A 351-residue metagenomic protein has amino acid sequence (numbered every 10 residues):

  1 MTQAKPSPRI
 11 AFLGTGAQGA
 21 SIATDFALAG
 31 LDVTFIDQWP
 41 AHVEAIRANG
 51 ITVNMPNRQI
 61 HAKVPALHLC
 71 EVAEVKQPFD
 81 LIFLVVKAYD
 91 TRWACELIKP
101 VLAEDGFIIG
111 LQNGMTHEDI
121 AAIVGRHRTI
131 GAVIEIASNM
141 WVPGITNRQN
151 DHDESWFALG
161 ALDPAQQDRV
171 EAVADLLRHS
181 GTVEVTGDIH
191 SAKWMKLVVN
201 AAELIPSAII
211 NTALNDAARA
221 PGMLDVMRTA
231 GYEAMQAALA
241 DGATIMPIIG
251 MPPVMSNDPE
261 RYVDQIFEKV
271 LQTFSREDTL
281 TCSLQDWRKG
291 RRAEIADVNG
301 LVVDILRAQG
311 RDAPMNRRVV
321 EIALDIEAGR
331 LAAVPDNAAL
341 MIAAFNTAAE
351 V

Functional and structural regions predicted by a protein language model:
T2-P6, R228-V351: NAD(P)-dependent Rossmann-like dehydrogenase/reductase catalytic/cofactor-binding core
T2-Q59: NAD(P)+-binding Rossmann beta1-loop-alpha1 motif at the extreme N-terminus of oxidoreductases
P8, D80, S155: Nucleotide donor/acceptor-binding cores
D32, T52, T182, T244 (+1 more regions): Residue-level detector of anion-binding/catalytic polar loops
I60-N147: Rossmann-like NAD(P)(H) cofactor-binding subdomain of soluble oxidoreductases
P100-V101, I123-R128, I145-M251: Internal alpha-helical scaffold of NAD(P)-dependent oxidoreductase catalytic cores
